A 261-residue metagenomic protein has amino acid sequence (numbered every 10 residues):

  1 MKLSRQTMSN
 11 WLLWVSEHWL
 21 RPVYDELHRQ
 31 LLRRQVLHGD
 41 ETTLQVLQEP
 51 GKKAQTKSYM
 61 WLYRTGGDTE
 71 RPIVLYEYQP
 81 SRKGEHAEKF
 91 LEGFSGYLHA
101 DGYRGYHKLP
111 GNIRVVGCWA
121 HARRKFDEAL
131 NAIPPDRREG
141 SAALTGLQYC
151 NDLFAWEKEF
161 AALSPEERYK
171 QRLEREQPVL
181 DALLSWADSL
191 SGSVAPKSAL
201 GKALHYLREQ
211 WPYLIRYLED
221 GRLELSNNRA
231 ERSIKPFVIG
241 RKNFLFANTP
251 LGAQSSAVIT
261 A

Functional and structural regions predicted by a protein language model:
M1-A261: Catalytic center-proximal scaffold of phosphoryl-transfer enzymes
